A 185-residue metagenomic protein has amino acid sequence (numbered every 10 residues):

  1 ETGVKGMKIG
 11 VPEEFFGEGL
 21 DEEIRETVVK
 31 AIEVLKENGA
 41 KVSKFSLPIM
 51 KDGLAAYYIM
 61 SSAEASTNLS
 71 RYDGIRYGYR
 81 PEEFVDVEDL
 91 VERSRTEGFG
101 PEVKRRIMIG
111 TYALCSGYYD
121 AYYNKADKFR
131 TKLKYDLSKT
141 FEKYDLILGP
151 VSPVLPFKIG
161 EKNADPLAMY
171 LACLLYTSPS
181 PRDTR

Functional and structural regions predicted by a protein language model:
E1-A65, R71, K143: Gly/Ser-rich, acidic/histidine-flanked active-site/gating loops
G3-P12, A63-K134: Short helix-loop capping/hinge segments that flank enzyme active sites or metal/cofactor-binding pockets
E18, S116, L155-P156: Short glycine-rich, flexible loops that bind phosphorylated cofactors or substrates
D86, A121, K125, F129 (+1 more regions): Short, surface-exposed loop/helix-turn segments at secondary-structure junctions that function as lids/hinges flanking
S152: Short glycine-/small-residue-rich Rossmann-like dinucleotide-binding loops
Y176-R185: Single conserved hydrophobic/aromatic residue that forms the stacking wall/gate of nucleotide- or nucleobase-binding
